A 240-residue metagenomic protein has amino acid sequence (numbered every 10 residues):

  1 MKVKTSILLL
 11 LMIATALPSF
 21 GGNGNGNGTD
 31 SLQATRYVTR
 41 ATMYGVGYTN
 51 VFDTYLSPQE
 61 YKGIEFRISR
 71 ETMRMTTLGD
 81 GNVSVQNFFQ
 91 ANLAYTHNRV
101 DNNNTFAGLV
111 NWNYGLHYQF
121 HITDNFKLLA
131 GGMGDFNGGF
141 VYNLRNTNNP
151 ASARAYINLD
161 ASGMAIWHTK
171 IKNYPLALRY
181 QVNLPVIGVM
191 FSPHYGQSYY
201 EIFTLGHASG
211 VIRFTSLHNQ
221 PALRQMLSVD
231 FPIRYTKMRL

Functional and structural regions predicted by a protein language model:
M1-A34: Bacterial Sec-dependent N-terminal signal peptides
G21-Q86: Short glycine/proline- and aromatic-enriched beta-strand/turn motifs that initiate or cap beta-hairpins
Q33-T42, G79-N87, D124-G132, K172-L178 (+1 more regions): Outer-envelope beta-barrel architecture signal
V46-F52, A91-H97, G134-Y142, W167 (+2 more regions): Transmembrane beta-strands of outer-membrane beta-barrel pores
F52-Y61, T96-N104, N146-S152, V211-T215 (+1 more regions): Extracellular loop and loop/strand-boundary signature of outer-membrane beta-barrel proteins
E60-I68, N104-W112, F126, A151-A161 (+1 more regions): Residues that define the transmembrane beta-barrel architecture of outer-membrane proteins
F66-L78, W112-Y118, G132-G134, A161-W167 (+2 more regions): Residues on the lipid-exposed face of transmembrane beta-strands in outer-membrane beta-barrel proteins
N148-Y235: Outer-membrane beta-barrel transmembrane domain signature
